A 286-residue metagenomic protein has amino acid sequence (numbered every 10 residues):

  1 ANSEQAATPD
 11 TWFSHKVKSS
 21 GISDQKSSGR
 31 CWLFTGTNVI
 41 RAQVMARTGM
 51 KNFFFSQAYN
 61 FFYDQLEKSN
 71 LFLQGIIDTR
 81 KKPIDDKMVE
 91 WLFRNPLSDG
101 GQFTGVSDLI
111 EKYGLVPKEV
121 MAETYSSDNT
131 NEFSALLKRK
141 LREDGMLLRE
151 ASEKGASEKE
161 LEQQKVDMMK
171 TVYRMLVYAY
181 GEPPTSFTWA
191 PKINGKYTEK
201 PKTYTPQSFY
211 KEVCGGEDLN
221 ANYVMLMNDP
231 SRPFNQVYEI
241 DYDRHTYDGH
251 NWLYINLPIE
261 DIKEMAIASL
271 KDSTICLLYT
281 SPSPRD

Functional and structural regions predicted by a protein language model:
A1-V17: N-terminal regions that are enriched for targeting/export leaders and immediately downstream pro/stem segments
D10-T11, M88-V89, H245: Generic signal for short, ordered secondary-structure residues within or immediately flanking folded domains
K16-T79, I84-L97, G101-E160, Q164-P183 (+2 more regions): Active-site nucleophile-adjacent alpha helix/oxyanion-hole segment immediately C-terminal to the catalytic cysteine
E143-R244, W252-I255: Aromatic-residue-lined binding/catalytic grooves and analogous aromatic/hydrophobic interfacial grooves in multimeric
E239-D243, Y247-C276: Active-site acidic/histidine clusters and adjacent loop/turn architecture that either coordinate catalytic ions
Y279-D286: Conserved small/polar residues in nucleotide/adenosyl-binding loops
